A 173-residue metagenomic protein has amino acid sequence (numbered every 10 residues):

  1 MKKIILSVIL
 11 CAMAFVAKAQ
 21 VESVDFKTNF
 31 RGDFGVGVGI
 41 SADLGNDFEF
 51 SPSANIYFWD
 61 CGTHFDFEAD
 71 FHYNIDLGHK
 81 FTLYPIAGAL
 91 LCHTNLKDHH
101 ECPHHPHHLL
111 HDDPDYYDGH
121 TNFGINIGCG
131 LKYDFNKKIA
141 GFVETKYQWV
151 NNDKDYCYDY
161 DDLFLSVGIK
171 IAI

Functional and structural regions predicted by a protein language model:
I4-M13: Sec-dependent N-terminal signal peptides
M13-A19: Sec/Tat signal peptide C-region and signal peptidase I cleavage site
Q20-N29, Y84-I86, L90-C92, I125-N126 (+1 more regions): Residue-level detection of beta-strand scaffold positions
V21-S23, H107-D115, W149-N151: Extracytoplasmic loops and strand-loop junctions of Gram-negative outer membrane beta-barrel proteins
D25-V38, I56-F65, D153-Y160: Solvent-exposed loop/turn segments connecting transmembrane beta-strands in outer-membrane beta-barrel proteins
G39-P114, H120-I125, Y133-K137, K170-I173: Gram-negative (and chloroplast) outer-membrane scaffold detector with strong preference for beta-barrel transmembrane
G124-N126, K146-Q148, F164: Beta-strand-rich cores of mature extracytoplasmic or soluble domains
Y160-I173: Outer-membrane beta-barrel "beta-signal"
